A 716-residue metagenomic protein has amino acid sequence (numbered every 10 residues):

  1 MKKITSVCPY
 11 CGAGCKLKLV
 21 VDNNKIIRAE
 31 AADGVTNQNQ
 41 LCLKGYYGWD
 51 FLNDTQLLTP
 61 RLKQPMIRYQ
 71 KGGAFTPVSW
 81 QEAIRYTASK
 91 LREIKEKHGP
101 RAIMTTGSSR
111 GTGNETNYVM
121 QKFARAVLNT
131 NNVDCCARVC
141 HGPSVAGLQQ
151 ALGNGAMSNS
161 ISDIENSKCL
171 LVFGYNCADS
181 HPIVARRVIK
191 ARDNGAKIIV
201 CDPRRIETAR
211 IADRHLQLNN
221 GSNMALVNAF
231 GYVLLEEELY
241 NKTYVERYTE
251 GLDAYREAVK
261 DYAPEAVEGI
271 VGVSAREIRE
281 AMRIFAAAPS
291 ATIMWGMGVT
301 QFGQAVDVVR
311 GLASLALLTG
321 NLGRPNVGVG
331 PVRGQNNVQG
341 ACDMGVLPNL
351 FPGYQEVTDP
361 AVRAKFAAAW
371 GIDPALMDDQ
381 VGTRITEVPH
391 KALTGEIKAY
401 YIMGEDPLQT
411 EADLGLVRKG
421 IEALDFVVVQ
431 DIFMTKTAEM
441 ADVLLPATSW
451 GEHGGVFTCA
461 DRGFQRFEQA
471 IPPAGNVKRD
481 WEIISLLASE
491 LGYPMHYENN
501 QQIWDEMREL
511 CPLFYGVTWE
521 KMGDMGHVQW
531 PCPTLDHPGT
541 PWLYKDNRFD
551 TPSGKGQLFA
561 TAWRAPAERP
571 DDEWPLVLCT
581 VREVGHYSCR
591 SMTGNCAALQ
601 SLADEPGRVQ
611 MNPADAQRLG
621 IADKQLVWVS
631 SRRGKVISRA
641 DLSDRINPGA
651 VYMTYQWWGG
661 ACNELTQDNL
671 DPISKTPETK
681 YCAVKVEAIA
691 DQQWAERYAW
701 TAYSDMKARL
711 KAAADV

Functional and structural regions predicted by a protein language model:
M1-L239, G251, D261, A266 (+7 more regions): N-terminal export/assembly segments and adjacent metallocofactor-ligating motifs of anaerobic energy-metabolism
Q70-P77, L239-A275, P352-M377, A470-W542 (+4 more regions): N-terminal leader/propeptide and maturation segments of large enzyme subunits in energy/redox metabolism and hydrolases
I161, G451-P473, I483-G492: Glycine/threonine-rich phosphate-binding loop and adjacent beta-strand/alpha-helix elements that clamp
C177-R186, D406-L416, G455-T458: Glycine/threonine-rich flexible loop motifs
R204-E207, I432-E468: Flexible glycine/proline-rich, aromatic-decorated loop/lid segments
A286-H390, L535-P538, N547-P552, Q557: A glycine-rich, hydrophobic/aromatic-adjacent loop/helix-cap motif
V332, Q339-P348, W504-A598: Long, low-complexity segments enriched in small/aliphatic residues
A474-N476, D480-V528, C589, G594-Q610 (+1 more regions): Long, contiguous, secondary-structure-rich segments that constitute the structural scaffold of globular domains
